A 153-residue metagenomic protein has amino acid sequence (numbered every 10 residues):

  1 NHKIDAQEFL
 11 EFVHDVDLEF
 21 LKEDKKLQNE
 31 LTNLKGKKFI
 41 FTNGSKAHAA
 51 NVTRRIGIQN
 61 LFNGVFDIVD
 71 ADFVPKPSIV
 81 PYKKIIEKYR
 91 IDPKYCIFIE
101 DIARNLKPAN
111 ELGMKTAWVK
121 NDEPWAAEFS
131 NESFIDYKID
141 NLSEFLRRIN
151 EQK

Functional and structural regions predicted by a protein language model:
N1: Alpha-helical substrate-recognition element adjacent to the catalytic core
Q7, E11-I40, K46-A50, I79: Short, acidic loop-to-helix structural element flanking the phosphoryl-transfer center in phosphate-processing enzymes
T32, F39, S45-K46, A50-K153: Asp-based, Mg2+/Mn2+-dependent phosphohydrolase catalytic module
